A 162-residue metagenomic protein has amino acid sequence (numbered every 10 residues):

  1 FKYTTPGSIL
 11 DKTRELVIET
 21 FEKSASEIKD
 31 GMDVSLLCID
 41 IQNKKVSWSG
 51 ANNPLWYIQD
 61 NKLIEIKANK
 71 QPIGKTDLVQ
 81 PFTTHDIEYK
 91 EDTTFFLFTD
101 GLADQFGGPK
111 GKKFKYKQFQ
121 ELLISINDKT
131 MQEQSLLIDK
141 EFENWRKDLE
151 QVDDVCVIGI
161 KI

Functional and structural regions predicted by a protein language model:
F1-I162: Conserved subregion of the PPM/PP2C metallophosphatase catalytic domain
